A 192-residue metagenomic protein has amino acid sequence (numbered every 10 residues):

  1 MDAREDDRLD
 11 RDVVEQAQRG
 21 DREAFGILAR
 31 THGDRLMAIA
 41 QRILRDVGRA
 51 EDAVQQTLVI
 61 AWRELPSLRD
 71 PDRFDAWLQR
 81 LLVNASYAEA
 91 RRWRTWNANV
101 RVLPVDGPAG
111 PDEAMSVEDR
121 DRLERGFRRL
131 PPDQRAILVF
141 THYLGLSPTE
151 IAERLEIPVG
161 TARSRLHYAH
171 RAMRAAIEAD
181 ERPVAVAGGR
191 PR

Functional and structural regions predicted by a protein language model:
M1-R4, Q16-I27, M37-Q56, V159: Short, charged helix-capping/linker segments at alpha-helix termini
A3-R11, A88, W96-R120, S147 (+1 more regions): Internal acidic/polar
Q18-R19, R45, Q56-R73, R92-R94 (+1 more regions): Sigma70-family region 2
A29-V47, E64, F127, E178-A179: Amphipathic, Lys/Arg- and hydrophobic-enriched alpha-helical face
G33, M37, L58, P131 (+2 more regions): C-terminal flanking helix
A38, D52-V59, R63, D72-N84: Structural recognition of an alpha-helix C-terminal capping motif at a helix-to-coil junction
R63-D70, R80-R101, S116, Y168 (+1 more regions): Arg/Lys-rich amphipathic alpha helix in sigma70-family domain 2
R128, P132-A136, L144-T161, A172-A176: Helix-turn-helix DNA-binding module
